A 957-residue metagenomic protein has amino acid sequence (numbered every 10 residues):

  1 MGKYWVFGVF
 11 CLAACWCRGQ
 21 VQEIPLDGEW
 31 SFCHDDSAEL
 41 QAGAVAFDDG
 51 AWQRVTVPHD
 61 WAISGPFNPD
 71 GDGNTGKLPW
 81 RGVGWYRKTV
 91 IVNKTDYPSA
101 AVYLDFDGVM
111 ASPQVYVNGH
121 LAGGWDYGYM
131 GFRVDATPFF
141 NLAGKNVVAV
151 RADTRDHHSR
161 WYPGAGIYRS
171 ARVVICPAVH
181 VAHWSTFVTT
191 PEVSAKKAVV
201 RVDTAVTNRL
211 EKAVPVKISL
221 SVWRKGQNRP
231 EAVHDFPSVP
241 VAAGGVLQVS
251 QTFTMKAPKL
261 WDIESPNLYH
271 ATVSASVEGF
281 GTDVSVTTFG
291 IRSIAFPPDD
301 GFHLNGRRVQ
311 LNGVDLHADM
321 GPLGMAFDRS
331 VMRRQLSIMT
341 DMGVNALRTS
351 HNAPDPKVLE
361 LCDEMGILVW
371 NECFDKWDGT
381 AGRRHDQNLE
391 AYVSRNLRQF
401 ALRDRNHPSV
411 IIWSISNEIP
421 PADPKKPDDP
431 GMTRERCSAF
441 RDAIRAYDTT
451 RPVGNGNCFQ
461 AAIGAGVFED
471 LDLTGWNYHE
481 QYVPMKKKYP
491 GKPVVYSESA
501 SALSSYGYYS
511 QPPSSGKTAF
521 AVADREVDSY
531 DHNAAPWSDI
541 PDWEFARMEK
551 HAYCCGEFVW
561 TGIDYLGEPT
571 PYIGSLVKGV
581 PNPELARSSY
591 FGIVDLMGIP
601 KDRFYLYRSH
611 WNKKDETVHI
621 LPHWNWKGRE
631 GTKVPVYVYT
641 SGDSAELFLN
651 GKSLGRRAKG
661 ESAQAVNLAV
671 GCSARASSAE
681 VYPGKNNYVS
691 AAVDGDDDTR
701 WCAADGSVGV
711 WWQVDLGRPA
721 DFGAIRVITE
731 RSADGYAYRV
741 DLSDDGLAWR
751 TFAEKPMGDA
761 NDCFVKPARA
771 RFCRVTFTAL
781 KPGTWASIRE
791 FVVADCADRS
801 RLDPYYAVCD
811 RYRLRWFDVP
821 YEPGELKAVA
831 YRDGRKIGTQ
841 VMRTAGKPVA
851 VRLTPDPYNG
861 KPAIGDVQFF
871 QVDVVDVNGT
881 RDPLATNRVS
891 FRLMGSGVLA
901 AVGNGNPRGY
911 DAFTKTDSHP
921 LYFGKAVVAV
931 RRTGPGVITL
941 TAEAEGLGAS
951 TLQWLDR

Functional and structural regions predicted by a protein language model:
E23, D49-P58, V117, A663-F722 (+4 more regions): Disordered, acidic Ser/Thr/Pro-rich linker "stalks" and the adjacent N-terminal cap of the next globular domain
L26, C33-D35, R81-F187, R209-L210 (+9 more regions): Accessory beta-strand-rich segments of carbohydrate-active enzymes
F47, A213-S219, I263-H270, S641 (+4 more regions): Short flexible loop/turn segments that cap and initiate beta-strands
R54-P69, H120, S170, A178 (+3 more regions): Extended substrate-binding grooves/exosites of carbohydrate-active enzymes
N74-T75, D126-G128, A136-V202, V206 (+9 more regions): An acidic-aromatic loop/edge-strand motif
N141-A143, D203-P297, R811, W816-G824 (+3 more regions): Extended acidic/polar, glycine-enriched regions that form or flank non-catalytic beta-rich accessory modules
V202-V206, V638-T640, A724-V727, V829 (+4 more regions): Beta-strand-rich structural segments
F296, D615-P635, S641, T839-F869 (+2 more regions): Short S/T/G/P-enriched beta-strand
